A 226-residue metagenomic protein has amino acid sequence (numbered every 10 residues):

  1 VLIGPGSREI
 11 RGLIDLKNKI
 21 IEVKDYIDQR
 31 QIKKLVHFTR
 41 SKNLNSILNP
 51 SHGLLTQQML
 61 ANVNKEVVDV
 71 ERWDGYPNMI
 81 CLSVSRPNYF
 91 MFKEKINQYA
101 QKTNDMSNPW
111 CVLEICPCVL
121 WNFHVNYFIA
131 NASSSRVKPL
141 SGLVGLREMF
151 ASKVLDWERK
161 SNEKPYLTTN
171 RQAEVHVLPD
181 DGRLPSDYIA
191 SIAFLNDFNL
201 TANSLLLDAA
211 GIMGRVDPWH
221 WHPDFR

Functional and structural regions predicted by a protein language model:
L2-R226: Active-site-proximal loop/hinge segments that shape catalytic or ion-binding/gating pockets
